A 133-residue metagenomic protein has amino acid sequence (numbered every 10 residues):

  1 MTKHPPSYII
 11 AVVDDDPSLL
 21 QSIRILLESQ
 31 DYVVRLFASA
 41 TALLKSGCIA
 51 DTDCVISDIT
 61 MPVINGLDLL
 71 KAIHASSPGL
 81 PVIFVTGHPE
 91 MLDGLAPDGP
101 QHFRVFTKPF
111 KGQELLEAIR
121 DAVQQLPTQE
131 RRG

Functional and structural regions predicted by a protein language model:
M1-A11, P17-R24, K45, K71 (+2 more regions): Non-catalytic signal-transmission and effector/linker regions of two-component phosphorelay proteins
P17-R35, F103: Two-component/phosphorelay signaling modules centered on CheY-like receiver
L36-C54: Acidic, metal-coordinating helix/loop segments flanking the phosphotransfer/catalytic sites of two-component signaling
A38-S39, N65-D68: Acidic catalytic/metal-coordinating carboxylates
S57-D58: Active-site T/S-Asp motif of two-component receiver
M61: Receiver (REC) domain active-site loop signature in two-component systems and cognate sites in sensor histidine kinases
D68, H88-T107, Q113, E117: Alpha4 helix (beta4-alpha4-beta5 surface) of REC/receiver domains from two-component response regulators
